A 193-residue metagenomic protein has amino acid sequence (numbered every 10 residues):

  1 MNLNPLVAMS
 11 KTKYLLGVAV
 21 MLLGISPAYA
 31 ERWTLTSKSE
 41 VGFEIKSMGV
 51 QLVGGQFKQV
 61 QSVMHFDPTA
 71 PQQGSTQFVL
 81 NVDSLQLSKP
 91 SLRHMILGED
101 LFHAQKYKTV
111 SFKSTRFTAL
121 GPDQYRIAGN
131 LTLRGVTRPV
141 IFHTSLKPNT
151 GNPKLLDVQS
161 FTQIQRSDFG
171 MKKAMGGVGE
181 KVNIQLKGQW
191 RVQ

Functional and structural regions predicted by a protein language model:
N2-L16: Bacterial N-terminal signal peptides that target proteins for export
G17-G24: Bacterial N-terminal signal peptides
Y29-Q193: Low-complexity, acidic/polar, glycine-enriched regions of mature
